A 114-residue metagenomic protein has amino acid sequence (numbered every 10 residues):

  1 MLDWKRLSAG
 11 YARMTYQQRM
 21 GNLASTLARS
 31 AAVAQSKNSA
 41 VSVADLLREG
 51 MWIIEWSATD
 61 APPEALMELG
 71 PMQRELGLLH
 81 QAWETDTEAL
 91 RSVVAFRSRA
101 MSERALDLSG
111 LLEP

Functional and structural regions predicted by a protein language model:
M1-P114: Surface-exposed peri-terminal alpha-helical interaction modules
